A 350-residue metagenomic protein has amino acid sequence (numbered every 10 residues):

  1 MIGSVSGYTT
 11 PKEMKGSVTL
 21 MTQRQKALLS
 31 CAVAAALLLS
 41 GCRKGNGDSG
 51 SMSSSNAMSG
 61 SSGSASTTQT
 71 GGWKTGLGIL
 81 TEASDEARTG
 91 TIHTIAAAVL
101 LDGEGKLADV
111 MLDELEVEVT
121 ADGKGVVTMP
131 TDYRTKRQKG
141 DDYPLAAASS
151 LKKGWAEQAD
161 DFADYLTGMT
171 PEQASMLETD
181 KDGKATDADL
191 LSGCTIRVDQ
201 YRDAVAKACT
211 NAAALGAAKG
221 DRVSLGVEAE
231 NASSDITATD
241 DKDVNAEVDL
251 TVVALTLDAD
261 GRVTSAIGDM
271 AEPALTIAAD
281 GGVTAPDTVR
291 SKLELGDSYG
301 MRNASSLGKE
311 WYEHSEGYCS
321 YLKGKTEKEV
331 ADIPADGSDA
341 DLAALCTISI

Functional and structural regions predicted by a protein language model:
I2-L20: Short, Lys/Arg-enriched N-terminal segments with co-localized hydrophobic residues within the first ~10-30 amino acids
K12, T22-R24, T68: Intrinsically disordered, low-complexity regions enriched in polar/acidic and amide residues
V18-L29: Bacterial N-terminal signal peptides that target proteins for export
A34-A35: Repetitive helical segments and hydrophobic/amphipathic motifs
L38-G41: C-terminal motif of bacterial Sec signal peptides marking the signal peptidase cleavage site
R43-G45: Bacterial signal peptide processing site
D48-T68: Low-complexity, Pro/Thr/Ser/Glu-rich flexible segments characteristic of extracytoplasmic/periplasmic regions
T67-I350: Active-site- and interface-proximal helix/loop "cap" or "latch" segments in soluble metabolic and energy-transducing
